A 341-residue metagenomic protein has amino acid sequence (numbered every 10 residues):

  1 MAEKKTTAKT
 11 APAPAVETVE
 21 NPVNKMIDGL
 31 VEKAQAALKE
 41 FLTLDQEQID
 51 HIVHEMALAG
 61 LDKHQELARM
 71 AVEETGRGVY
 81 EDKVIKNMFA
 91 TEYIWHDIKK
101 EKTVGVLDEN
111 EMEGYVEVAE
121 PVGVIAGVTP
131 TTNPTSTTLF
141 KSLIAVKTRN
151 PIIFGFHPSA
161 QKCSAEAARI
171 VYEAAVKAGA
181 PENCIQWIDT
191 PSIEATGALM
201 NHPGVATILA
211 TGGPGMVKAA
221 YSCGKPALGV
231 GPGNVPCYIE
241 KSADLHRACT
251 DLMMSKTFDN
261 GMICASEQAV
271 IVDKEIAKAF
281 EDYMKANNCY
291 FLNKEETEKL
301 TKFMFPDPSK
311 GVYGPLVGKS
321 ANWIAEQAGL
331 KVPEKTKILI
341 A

Functional and structural regions predicted by a protein language model:
A2-V116, I144: N-terminal Rossmann-like NAD(P)+-binding subdomain of aldehyde/semialdehyde dehydrogenases
P14, N21, V217-A341: ALDH superfamily catalytic-core signature
K25, G29-E32, L44-E55, A59-D62 (+17 more regions): Conserved active-site and cofactor/substrate-binding residues in soluble primary-metabolism enzymes
V31-L38, L42-D45, V53-H64, A68-A71 (+9 more regions): Structural signal for hydrophobic packing residues in well-ordered secondary-structure cores of soluble enzyme domains
L38, V53-M56, A126-V128, I153-H157 (+1 more regions): Short glycine-rich or small-residue beta-strand-to-loop segments that form or flank ligand, phosphate, metal/Fe-S
T91-I94, A195-L199, F303-P308: Short, solvent-exposed polar/charged micro-motifs at secondary-structure junctions
D97-G114, V122, V317-G318, E334-A341: Alpha-helix-centered segments that form part of catalytic cores
V106-R247: Rossmann-like NAD(P) dinucleotide-binding subdomain of oxidoreductase/dehydrogenase enzymes
